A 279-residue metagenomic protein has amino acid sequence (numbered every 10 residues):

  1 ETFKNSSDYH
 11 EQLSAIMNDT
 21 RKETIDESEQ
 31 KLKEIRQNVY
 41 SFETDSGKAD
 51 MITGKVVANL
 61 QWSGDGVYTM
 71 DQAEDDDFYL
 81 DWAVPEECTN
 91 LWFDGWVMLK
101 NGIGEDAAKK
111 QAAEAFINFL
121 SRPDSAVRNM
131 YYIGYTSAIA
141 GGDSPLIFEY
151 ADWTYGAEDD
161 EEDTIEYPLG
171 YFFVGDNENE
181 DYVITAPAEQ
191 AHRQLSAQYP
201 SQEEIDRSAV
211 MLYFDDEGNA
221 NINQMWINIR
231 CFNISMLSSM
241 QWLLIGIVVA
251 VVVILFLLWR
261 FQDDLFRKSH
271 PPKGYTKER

Functional and structural regions predicted by a protein language model:
E1, E29-R36, K48, I52 (+3 more regions): Non-transmembrane alpha-helical segments in soluble domains of secreted/periplasmic/extracellular proteins
T2-D81: Ligand-binding pocket segment of bilobal, Venus flytrap-like solute-binding proteins
K22-D26, D45, A107-Q111, Y213-A220: Soluble non-cytosolic domains of exported or imported proteins
K31-K33, D77-G102: Periplasmic-binding protein-like
S63-V67, E87-N90, I103-G104, D124: Solvent-exposed loop/turn segments at secondary-structure junctions within structured extracellular/periplasmic domains
M98-Q202: Mature extracytoplasmic/periplasmic domains
V174-R279: Conserved C-terminal helix/tail region of periplasmic/extracytoplasmic solute-binding proteins
